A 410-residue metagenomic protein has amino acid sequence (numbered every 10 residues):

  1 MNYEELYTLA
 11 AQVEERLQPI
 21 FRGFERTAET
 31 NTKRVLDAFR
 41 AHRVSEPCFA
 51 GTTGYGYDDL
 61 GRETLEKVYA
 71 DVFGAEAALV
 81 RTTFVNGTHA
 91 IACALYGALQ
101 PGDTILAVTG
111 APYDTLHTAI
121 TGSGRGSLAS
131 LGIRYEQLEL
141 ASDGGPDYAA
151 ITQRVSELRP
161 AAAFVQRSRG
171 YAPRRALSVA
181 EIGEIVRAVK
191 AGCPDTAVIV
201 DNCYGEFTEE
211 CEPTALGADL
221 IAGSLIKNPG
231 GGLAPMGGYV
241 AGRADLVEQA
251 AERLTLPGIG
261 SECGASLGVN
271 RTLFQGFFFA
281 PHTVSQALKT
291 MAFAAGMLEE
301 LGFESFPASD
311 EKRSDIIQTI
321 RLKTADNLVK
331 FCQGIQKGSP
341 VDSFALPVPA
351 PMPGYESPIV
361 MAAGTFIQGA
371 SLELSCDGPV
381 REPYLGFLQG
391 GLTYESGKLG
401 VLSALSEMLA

Functional and structural regions predicted by a protein language model:
Y3-I20, E25, V35-A41, S45-C48 (+6 more regions): Conserved PLP-enzyme active-site core in the AAT-like
F49-L79: Active-site-flanking structural segment that lines cofactor/substrate pockets
T52, L79-T82, I316-R321: Short glycine-rich or small-residue beta-strand-to-loop segments that form or flank ligand, phosphate, metal/Fe-S
A70-A94: Short loop-beta-helix segment that forms the pyridoxal 5′-phosphate
E76-V80, D103-L106, A161-A162, T196-V198 (+6 more regions): Structural motif
E299-L409: Conserved C-terminal alpha-helix-loop-beta "cap" of PLP-dependent enzymes that closes/shapes the active-site mouth
